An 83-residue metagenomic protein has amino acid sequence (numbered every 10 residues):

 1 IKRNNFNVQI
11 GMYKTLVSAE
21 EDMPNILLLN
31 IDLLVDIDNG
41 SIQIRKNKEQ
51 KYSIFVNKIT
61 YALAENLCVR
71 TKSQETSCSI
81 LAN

Functional and structural regions predicted by a protein language model:
I1-N4, K14-N83: Extracytoplasmic
I10-G11: Local beta-strand/beta-hairpin segments that build beta-sheet-rich folds
